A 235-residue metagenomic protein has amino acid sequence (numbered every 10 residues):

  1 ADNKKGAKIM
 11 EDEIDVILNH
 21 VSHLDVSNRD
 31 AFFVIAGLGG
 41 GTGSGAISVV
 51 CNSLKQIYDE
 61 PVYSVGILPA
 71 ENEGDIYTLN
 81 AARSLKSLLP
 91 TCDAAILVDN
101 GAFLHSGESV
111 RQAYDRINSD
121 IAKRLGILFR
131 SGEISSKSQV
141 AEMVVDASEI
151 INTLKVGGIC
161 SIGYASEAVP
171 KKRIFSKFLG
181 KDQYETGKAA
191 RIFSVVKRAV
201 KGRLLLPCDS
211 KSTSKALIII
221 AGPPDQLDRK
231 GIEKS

Functional and structural regions predicted by a protein language model:
A1-S235: Tubulin/FtsZ superfamily GTPase core signature
